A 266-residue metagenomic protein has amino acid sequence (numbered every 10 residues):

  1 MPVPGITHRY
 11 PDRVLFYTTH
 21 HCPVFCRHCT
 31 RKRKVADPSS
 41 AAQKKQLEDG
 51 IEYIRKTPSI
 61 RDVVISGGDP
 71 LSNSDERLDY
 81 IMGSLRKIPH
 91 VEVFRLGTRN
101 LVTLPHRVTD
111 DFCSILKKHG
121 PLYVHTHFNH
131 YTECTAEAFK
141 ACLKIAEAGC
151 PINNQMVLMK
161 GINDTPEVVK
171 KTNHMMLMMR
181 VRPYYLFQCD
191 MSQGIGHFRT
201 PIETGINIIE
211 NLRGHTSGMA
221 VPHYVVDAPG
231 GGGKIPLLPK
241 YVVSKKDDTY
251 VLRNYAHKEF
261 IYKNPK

Functional and structural regions predicted by a protein language model:
M1-L15, R33: N-terminal [4Fe-4S]-dependent radical SAM core
T18-R33: Local cysteine-cluster metal-coordination motifs and their immediate loop/turn environment, predominantly Fe-S cluster
H20-C22, D69, N100, H130 (+1 more regions): Short, flexible loop/turn elements at secondary-structure junctions
K34-S39: A short alpha->loop->secondary-structure connector
A41-D49: Short cysteine/histidine-rich metal-coordination sites, predominantly Zn2+-binding motifs
E48-D62, L71-T216: Conserved AdoMet/S-adenosylmethionine-binding subsite of the radical SAM
L177-K266: Auxiliary Fe-S-binding modules of radical SAM enzymes
